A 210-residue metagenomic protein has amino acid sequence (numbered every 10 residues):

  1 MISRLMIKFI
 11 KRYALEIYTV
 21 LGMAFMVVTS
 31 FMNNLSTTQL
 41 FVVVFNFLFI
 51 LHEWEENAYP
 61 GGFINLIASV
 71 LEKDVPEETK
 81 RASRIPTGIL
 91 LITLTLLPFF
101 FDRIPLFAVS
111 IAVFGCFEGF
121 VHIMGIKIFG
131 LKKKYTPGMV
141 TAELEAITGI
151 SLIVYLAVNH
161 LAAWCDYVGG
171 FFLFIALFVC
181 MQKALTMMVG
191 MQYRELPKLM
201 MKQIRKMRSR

Functional and structural regions predicted by a protein language model:
F9-T29: The first (N-terminal) embedded transmembrane alpha-helix
Y18-F25, R81-P98, T141-I150: Core segments of transmembrane alpha-helices that mediate helix-helix packing or line hydrophobic substrate/ligand
F25-Q39: Short, hydrophobic transmembrane alpha-helix segments
N65-P86: Juxtamembrane helix-capping/reentrant segments at transmembrane boundaries
I92-L144: Membrane-proximal helix-loop-helix units in multi-pass membrane proteins
Y135-S151, K202-K206: Small-residue-rich segments of transmembrane alpha-helices in multi-pass membrane proteins, especially helix faces
L144-W164: Hydrophobic alpha-helical transmembrane segments in multi-pass integral membrane proteins
G190-R210: Short, highly charged, low-complexity non-transmembrane loops/tails of multi-pass membrane proteins
